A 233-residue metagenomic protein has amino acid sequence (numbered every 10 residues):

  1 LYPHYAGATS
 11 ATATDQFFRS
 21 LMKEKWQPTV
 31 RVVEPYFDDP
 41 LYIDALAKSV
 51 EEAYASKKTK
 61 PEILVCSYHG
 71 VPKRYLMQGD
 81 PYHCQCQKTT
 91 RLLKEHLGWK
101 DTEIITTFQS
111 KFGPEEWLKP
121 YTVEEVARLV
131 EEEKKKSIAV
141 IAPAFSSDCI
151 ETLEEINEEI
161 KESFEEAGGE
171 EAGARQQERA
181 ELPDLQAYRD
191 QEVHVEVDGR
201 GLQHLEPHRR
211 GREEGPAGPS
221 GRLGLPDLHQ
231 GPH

Functional and structural regions predicted by a protein language model:
L1-Q176: Extended amphipathic ligand-handling, pore-lining, and cofactor/metal-binding catalytic surfaces
Q177-H233: N-terminal low-complexity segments that are often proline-rich with Ser/Thr-Pro
